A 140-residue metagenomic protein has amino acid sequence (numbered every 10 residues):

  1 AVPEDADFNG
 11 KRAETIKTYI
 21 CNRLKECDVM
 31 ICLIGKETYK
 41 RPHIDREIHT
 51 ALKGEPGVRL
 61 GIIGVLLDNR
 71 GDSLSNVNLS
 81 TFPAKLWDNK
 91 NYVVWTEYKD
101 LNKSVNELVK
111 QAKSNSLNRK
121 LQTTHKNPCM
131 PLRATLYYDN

Functional and structural regions predicted by a protein language model:
A1-I20, T38-R41: Conserved BB-loop
C27: An anion/phosphate-binding loop that grips the pyrophosphate of nucleotide cofactors and donors
K36-G54: Conserved TIR/SEFIR loop-to-helix hotspot centered on a Trp-containing motif with a nearby acidic residue
G54-I62: A short helix->loop->beta-strand "cap" motif at the edges of active sites that frequently abuts
I62-N76: Short beta-alpha junction loops
D72-N140: C-terminal interaction surface of TIR/SEFIR-family domains
